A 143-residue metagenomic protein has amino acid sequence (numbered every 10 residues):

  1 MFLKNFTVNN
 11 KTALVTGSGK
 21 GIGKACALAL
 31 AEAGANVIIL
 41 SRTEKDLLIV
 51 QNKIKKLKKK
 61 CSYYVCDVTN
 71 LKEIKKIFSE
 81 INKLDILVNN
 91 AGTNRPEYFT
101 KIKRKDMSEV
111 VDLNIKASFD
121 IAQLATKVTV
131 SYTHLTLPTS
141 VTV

Functional and structural regions predicted by a protein language model:
M1-K11: Flexible N-terminal pre-Rossmann segment of NAD(P)-dependent oxidoreductases
T12, G19-G21: Conserved glycine-rich cofactor-binding loop
A35-I49: Conserved glycine-rich Rossmann-like NAD(P)H-binding loop of the short-chain dehydrogenase/reductase
K45, Y64-K76, R104: The beta1-alpha1 cofactor-binding region of Rossmann-like NAD(H)/NADP(H)-dependent oxidoreductases
Y98-F99, K103-V111: Substrate-binding pocket helix/loop in short-chain dehydrogenase/reductase
A122-Q123: A short, exposed helix-loop element centered on a Lys and neighboring polar residues
T133-T139: Conserved small/polar residues in nucleotide/adenosyl-binding loops
